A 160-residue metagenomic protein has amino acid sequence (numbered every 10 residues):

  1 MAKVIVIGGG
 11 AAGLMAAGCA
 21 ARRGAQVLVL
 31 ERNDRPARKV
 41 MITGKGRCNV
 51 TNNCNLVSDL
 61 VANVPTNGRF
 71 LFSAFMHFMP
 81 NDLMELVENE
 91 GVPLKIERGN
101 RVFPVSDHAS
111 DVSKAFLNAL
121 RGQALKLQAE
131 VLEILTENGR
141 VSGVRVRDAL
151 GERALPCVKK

Functional and structural regions predicted by a protein language model:
M1-A2, G24-A25, P36, K45 (+3 more regions): Short coil/turn connectors at secondary-structure junctions
A2-V29: N-terminal Rossmann-like FAD-binding beta1-loop-alpha1 element of flavoenzymes
K3-G8, K39-M41, N138: Short, flexible coil/turn micro-motifs enriched in small/turn-prone residues
G9-G10, C19, E31-N33, G44-K45 (+4 more regions): Fold-independent oxyanion-binding glycine-rich loops and adjacent beta-strand/coil segments at enzyme active sites
G13, F103, E133: Short, active-site-adjacent cap segments at secondary-structure transitions
G13-M15, P36-K39: Short N-terminal binding/cap micro-motifs at the start of the first secondary-structure element
R32, R38-A124, A129: Conserved N-terminal/central alpha/beta ligand/cofactor-binding core
I42, A109-K160: Predominantly flavin-linked oxidoreductase catalytic cores and closely associated redox partners
